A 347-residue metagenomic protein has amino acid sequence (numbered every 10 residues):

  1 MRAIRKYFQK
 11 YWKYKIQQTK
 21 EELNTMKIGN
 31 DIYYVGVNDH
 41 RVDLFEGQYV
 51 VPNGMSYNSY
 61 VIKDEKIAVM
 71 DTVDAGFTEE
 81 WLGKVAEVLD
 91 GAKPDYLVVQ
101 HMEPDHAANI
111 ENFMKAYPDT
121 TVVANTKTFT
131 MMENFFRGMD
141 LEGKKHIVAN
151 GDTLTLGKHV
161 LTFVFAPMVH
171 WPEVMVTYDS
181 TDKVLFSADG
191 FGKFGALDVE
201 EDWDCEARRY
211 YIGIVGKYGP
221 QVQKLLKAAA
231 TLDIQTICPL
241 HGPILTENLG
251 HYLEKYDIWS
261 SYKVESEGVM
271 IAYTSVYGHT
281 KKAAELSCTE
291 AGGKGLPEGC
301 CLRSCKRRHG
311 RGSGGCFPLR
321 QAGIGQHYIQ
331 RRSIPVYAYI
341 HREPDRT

Functional and structural regions predicted by a protein language model:
E22, I67, D74, V160-E247: Metallo-beta-lactamase
T25-E87, V176-D179, K183-S187, T280: Conserved beta-strand hairpin/beta-sheet module of binuclear metal-dependent hydrolase folds, prominently
K27-N30, A124-V174, Y218-K224: Metallo-beta-lactamase
M70-T72, P94-M102, V122-N125, L185-A188 (+1 more regions): Active-site neighborhood of phospho(di)ester-bond hydrolases with catalytic His/Asp-centered motifs
G76-V123: Active-site metal-binding motif and surrounding structural segment of the metallo-beta-lactamase
E285-C300: Short helix-loop-beta junction
S304-T347: Helix-loop-strand module that forms the ligand-binding subsite of alpha/beta enzymes
